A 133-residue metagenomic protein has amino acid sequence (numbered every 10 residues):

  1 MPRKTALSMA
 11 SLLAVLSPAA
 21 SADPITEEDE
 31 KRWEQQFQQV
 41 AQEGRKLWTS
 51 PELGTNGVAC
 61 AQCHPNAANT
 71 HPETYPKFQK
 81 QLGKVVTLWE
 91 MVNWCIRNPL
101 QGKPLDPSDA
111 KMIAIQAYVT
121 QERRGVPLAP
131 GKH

Functional and structural regions predicted by a protein language model:
M1-S8: Bacterial N-terminal signal peptides that target proteins for export
S8-V15: Classic N-terminal secretory signal peptides
S17-A19: N-terminal signal peptide c-region/cleavage motif recognized by signal peptidases
D23-L53, Q101: Electrostatic cytochrome c docking/interface patches
T26, A59, K111: Residues that flank catalytic or metal-binding motifs in active/ligand-binding sites
F37-Q38, L53-R97: Gly/Gly-Pro-rich "capping" loops immediately C-terminal to redox-active cysteine motifs in periplasmic/lumenal
W48-E52, H64-A67, C95-L100, V119-V126: Sec/Tat-exported extracytoplasmic proteins
E90-M91, Q101-H133: C-terminal capping alpha-helices of c-type cytochrome domains
